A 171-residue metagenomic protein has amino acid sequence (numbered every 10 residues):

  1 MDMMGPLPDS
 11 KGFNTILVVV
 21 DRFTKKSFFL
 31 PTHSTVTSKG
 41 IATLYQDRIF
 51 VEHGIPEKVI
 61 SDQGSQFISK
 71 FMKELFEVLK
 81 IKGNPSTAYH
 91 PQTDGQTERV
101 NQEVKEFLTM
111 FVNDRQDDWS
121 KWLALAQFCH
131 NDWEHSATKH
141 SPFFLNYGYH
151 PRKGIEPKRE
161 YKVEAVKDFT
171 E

Functional and structural regions predicted by a protein language model:
M1-F28: An active-site-proximal beta-strand-loop segment
M1-M3, R22, T32-S34, D47 (+3 more regions): Residues immediately flanking
P6-P8, R48, W119: Residues embedded in well-ordered secondary-structure elements
K26, S38, A42, Q46 (+2 more regions): Domain-scale segment recognizer with a strong primary affinity for retroviral/LTR-retrotransposon integrase
E52: Phosphate/ATP-binding catalytic cores across multiple sugar-kinase/actin-like superfamilies, primarily ASKHA
